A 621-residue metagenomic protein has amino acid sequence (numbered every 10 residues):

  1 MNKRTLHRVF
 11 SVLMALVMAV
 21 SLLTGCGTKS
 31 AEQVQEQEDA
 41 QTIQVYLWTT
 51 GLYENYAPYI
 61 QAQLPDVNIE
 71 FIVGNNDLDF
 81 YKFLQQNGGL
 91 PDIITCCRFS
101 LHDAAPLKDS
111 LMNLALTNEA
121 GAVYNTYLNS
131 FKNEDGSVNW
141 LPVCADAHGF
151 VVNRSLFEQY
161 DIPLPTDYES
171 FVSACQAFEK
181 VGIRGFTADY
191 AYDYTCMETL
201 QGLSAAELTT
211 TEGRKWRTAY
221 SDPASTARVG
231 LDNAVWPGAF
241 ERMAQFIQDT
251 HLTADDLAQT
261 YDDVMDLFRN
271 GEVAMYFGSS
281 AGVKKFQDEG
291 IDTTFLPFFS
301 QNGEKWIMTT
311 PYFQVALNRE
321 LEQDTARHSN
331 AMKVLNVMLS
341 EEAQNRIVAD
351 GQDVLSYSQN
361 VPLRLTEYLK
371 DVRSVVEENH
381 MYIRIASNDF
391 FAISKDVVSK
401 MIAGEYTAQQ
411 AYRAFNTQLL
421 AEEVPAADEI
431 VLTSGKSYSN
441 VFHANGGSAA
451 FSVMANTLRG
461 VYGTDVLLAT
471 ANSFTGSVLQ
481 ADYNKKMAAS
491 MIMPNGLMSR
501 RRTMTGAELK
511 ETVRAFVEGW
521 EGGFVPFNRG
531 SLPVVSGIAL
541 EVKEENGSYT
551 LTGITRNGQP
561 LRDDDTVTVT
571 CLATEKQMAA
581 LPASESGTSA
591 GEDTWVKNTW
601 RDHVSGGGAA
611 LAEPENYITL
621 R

Functional and structural regions predicted by a protein language model:
R4, S11, V20, C26-L101 (+3 more regions): Conserved N-terminal structural module of periplasmic/extracytoplasmic solute-binding proteins
G51-Y53, E70-F71, N133, A349-L355 (+1 more regions): C-terminal capping/gating helix-and-loop segments adjacent to ligand/active sites or protein-protein/ligand interfaces
A62, Q287-D350: Extracytoplasmic/periplasmic substrate-recognition and gating elements
A62-T126, S155-T166, D266-L267, A274-M275 (+1 more regions): Extracytoplasmic "Venus flytrap"/periplasmic binding protein-like
C97-H148, P163, V172, E198-T199 (+2 more regions): Hinge/lid segment of periplasmic solute-binding proteins
N139, V172-R228: Extracytoplasmic/periplasmic solute-binding protein
T218-L257: Glycine-centered hinge/linker elements that transmit conformational signals in sensory and ligand-binding systems
A421, A426-R621: Catalytic centers of hydrolytic enzymes
